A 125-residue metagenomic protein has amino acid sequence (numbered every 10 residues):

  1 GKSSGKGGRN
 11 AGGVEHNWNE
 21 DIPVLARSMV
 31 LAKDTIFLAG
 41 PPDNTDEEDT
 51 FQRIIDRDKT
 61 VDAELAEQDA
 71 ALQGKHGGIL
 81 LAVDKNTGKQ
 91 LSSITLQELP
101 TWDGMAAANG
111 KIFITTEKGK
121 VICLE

Functional and structural regions predicted by a protein language model:
G1-E125: Extracytoplasmic/lumenal domain signature
